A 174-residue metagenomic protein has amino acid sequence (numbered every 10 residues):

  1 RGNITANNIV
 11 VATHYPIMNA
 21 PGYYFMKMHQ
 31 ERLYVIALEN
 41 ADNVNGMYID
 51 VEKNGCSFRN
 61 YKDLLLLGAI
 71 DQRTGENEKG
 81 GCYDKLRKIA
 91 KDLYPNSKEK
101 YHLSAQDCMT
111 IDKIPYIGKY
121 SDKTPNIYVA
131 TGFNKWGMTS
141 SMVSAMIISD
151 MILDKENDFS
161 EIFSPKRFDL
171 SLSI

Functional and structural regions predicted by a protein language model:
R1, I17, D169-I174: Short, intrinsically disordered, charge-balanced linker/junction segments flanking boundaries in proteins
G2-V44: Central helical "cap/lid" subdomain
T5, S57, Y116: Short, surface-exposed charged micro-motifs
I17-G22, V51-N54, I114: Glycine-rich, charged/polar anion/phosphate-binding loops that engage phosphate groups from diverse ligands
A20, N45, T74-E78: A generic structural signal for short coil/turn motifs at secondary-structure boundaries
F25-M28, G46-D50, A105-C108: Short Gly/Pro-enriched turn/cap motifs at secondary-structure boundaries
I36-A69: Conserved FAD-binding catalytic core of PHBH/FMO-like flavoproteins
E52-K53, K62, E76-N77, Y83-K88 (+1 more regions): C-terminal catalytic lobe of FAD-dependent flavoproteins
